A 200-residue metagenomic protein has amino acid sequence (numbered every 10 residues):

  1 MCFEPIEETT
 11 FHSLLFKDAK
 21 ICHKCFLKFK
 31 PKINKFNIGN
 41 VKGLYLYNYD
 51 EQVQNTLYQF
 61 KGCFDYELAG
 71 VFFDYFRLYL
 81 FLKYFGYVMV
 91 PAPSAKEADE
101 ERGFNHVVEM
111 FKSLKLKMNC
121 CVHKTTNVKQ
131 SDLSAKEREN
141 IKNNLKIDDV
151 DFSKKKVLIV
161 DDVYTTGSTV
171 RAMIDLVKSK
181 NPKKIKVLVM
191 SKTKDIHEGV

Functional and structural regions predicted by a protein language model:
M1-V200: Glycine-rich phosphate/pyrophosphate-handling loop used in enzymes and phosphotransfer proteins
